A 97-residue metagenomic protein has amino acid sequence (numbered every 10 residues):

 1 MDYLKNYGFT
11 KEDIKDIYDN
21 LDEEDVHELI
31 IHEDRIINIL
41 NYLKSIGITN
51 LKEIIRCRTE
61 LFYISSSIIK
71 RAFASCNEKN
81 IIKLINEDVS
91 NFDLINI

Functional and structural regions predicted by a protein language model:
M1-I97: Long amphipathic alpha-helical repeat/alpha-solenoid cores
